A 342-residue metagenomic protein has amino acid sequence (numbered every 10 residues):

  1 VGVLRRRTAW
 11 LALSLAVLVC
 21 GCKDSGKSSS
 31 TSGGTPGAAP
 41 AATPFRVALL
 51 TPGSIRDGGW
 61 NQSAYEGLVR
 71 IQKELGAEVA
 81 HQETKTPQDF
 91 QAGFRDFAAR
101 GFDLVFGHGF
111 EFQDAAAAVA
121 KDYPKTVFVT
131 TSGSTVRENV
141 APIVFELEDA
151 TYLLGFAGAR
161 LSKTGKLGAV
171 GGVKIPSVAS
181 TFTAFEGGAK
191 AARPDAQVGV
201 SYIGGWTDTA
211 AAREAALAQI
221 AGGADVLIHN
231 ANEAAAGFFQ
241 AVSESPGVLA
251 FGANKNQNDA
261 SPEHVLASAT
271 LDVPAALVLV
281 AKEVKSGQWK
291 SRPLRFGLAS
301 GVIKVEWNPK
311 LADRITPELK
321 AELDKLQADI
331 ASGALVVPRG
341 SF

Functional and structural regions predicted by a protein language model:
V1-L11: Bacterial N-terminal signal peptides that target proteins for export
G2-L4, C20, D324: Short alpha-helical segments used as structural interaction elements across diverse proteins
W10-C20: Bacterial N-terminal signal peptides
G21-G26: Bacterial signal peptide processing site
T31-F342: A residue-level marker of the well-folded mature domains of exported/periplasmic proteins
